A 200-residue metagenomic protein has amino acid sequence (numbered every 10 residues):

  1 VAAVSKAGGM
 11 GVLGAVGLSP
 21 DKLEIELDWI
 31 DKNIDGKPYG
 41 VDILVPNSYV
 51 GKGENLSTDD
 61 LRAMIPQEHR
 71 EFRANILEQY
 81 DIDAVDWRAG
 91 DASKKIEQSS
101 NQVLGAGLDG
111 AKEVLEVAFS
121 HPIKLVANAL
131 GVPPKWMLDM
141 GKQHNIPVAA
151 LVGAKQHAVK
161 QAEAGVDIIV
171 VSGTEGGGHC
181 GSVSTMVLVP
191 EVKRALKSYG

Functional and structural regions predicted by a protein language model:
V1-Y199: Active-site entrance/lid segments in N-terminal catalytic domains of soluble metabolic enzymes
